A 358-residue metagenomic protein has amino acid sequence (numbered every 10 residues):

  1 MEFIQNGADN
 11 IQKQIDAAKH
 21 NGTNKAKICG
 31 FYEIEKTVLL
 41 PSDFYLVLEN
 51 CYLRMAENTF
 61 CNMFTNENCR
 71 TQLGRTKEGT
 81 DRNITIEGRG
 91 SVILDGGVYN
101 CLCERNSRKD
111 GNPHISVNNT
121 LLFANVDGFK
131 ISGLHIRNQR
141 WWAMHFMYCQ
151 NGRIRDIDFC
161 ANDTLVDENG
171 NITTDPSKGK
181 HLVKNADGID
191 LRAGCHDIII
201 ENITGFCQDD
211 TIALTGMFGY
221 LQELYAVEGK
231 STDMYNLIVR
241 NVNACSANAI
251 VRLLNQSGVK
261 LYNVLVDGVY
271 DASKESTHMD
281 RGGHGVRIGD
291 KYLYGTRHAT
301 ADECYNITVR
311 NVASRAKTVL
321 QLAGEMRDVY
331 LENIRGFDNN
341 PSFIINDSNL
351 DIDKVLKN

Functional and structural regions predicted by a protein language model:
M1-N358: Extracellular/periplasmic carbohydrate-active domains that bind, remodel, or depolymerize complex polysaccharides
